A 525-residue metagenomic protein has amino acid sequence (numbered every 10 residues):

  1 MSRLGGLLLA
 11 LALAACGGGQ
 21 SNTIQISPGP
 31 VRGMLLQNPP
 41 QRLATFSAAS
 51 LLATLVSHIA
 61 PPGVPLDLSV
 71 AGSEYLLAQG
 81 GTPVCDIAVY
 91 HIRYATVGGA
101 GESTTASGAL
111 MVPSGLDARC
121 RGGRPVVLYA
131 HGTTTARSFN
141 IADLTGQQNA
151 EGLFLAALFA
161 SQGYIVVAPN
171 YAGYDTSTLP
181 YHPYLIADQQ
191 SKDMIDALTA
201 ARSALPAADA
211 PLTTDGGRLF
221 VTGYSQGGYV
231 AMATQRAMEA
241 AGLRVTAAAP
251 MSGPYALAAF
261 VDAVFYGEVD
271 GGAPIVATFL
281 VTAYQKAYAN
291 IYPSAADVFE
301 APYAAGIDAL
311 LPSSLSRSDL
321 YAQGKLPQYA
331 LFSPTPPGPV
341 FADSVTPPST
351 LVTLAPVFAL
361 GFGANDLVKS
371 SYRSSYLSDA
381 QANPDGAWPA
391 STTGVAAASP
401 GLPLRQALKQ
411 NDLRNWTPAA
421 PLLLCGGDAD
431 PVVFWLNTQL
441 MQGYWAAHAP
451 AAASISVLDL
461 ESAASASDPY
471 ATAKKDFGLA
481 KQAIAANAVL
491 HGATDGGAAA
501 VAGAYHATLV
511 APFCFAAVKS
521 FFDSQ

Functional and structural regions predicted by a protein language model:
Q20-D117: Catalytic-loop region of hydrolases
G98-S107, M111-G163: Short, surface-exposed "cap/lid" segments of acyl-processing enzymes
Y184-A208: Alpha/beta-hydrolase active-site loop
A200-G271: Primarily recognizes the serine-hydrolase "nucleophile elbow" in alpha/beta-hydrolase and SGNH/GDSL folds
P254-N415: Accessory cap/linker subdomain of secreted extracellular hydrolases
D262, P400, R405-Q406, A429 (+2 more regions): C-terminal catalytic histidine-bearing segment of alpha/beta-hydrolase fold enzymes
A420-P421, V433-A447: Short alpha-helix in the alpha/beta-hydrolase fold that links the catalytic acid
L423-D430: Short beta-strand/loop motif that positions the catalytic acidic residue of the alpha/beta-hydrolase fold
